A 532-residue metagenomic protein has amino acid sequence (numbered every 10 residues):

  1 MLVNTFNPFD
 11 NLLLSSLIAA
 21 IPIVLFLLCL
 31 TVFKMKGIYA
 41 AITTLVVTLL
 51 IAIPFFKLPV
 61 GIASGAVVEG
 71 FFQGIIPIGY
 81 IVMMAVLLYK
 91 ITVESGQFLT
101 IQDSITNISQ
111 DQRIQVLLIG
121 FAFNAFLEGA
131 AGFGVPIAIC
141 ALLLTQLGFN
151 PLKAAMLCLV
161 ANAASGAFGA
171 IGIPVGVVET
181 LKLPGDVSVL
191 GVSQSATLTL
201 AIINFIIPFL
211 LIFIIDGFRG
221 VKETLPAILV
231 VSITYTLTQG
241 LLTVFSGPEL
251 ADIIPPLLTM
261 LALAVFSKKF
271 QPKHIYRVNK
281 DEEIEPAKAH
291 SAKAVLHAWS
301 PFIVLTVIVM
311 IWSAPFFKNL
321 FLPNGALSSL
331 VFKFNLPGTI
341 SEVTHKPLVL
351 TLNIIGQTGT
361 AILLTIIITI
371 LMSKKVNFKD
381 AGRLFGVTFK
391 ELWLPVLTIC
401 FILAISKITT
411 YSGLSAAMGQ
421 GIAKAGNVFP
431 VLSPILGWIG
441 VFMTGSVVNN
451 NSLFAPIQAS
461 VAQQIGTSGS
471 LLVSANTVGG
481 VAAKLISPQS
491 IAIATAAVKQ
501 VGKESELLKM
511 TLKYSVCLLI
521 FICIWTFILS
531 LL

Functional and structural regions predicted by a protein language model:
T5-S15, K34-A40, S64-I76, L190-L198 (+4 more regions): Interfacial loop-to-helix junctions that mark the boundaries of transmembrane helices in multi-pass membrane
N7-I21, G74-I78, A131-P136, L190-F205 (+3 more regions): Structural signature of hydrophobic alpha-helical transmembrane segments
N11-S15, F26-I62, M84-S95, F266-H274 (+3 more regions): Structural signal for alpha-helical transmembrane segments and their membrane-water exit/capping regions in multi-pass
S64-L147, M156, K375-S460: Membrane-embedded alpha-helical segments and adjacent helix-loop junctions characteristic of multi-pass solute
V93-F98, Q110-D111, L144-K153, L181-V189 (+5 more regions): Juxtamembrane helix-boundary/capping and inter-helix hinge elements in multi-pass membrane proteins
R113-A125, P151-A164, S188-P208, T398-F401 (+2 more regions): Alpha-helical transmembrane segments of multi-pass membrane proteins
A167-D281, V478-L532: Juxtamembrane and boundary regions of transmembrane helices in multi-pass small-molecule transporters and channels
E282-G440: Transmembrane helical segments that form the transport core of multi-pass membrane transport proteins
